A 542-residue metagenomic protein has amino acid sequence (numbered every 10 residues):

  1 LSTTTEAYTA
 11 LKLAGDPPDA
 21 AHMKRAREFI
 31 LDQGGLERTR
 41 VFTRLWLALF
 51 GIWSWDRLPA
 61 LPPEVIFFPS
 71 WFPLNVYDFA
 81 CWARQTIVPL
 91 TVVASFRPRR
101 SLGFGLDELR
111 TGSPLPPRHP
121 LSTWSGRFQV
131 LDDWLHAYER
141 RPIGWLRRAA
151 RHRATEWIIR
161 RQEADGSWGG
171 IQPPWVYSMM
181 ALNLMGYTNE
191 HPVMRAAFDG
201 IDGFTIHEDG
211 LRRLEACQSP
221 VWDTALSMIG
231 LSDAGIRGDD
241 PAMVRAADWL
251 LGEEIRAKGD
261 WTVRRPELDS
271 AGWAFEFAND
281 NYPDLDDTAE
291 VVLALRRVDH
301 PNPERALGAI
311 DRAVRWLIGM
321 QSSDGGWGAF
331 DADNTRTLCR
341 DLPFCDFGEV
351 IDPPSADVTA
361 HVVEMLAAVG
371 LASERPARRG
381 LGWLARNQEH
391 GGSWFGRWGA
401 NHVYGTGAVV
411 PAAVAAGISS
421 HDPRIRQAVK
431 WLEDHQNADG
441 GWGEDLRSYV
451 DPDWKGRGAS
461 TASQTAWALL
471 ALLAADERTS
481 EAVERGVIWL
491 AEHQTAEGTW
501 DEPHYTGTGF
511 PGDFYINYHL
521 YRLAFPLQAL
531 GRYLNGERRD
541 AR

Functional and structural regions predicted by a protein language model:
L1-R542: Preference for long, amphipathic alpha-helical scaffolds in soluble/luminal domains and all-alpha bundles
